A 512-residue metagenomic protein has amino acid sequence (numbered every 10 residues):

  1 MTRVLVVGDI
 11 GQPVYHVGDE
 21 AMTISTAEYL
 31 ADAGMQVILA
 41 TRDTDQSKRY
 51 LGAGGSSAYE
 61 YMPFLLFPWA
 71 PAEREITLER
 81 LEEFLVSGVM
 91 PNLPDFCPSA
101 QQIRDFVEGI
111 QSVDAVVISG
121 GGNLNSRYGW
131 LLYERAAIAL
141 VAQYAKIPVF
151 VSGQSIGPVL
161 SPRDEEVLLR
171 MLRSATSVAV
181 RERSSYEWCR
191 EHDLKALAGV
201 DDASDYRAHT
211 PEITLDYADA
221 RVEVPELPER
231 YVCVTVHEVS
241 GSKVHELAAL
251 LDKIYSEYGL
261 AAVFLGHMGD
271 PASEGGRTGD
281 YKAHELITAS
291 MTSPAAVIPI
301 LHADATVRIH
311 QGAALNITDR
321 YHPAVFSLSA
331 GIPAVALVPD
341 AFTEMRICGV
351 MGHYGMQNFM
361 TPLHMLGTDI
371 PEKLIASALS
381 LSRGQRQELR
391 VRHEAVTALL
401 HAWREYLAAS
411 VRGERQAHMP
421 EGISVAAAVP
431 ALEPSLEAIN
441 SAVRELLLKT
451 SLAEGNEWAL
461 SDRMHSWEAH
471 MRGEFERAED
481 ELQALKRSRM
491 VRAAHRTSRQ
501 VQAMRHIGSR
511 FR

Functional and structural regions predicted by a protein language model:
M1-H465: Active-site anion-handling motifs in enzyme catalytic cores
S466-R512: Helical coiled-coil/dimerization "stalks" and their immediately adjacent regulatory linkers at helix->disorder
